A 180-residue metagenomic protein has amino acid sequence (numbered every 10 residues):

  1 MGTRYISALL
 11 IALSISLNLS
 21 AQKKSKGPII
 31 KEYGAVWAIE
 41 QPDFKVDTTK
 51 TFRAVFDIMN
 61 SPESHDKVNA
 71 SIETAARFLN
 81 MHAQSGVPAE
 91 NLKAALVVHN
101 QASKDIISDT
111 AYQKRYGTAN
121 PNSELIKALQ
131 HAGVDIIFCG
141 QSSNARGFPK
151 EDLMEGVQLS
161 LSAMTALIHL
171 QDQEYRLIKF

Functional and structural regions predicted by a protein language model:
M1-K23: Bacterial Sec-dependent N-terminal signal peptides
S7, Q22-E32, Y112-Q113, T118-F180: A cross-taxonomic marker for long C-terminal extensions/tails that follow the last structured domain
K31-F52: N-terminal targeting signals for Sec/Tat export/insertion, comprising classic cleavable signal peptides
D47-E63, I106-T110: Acidic/histidine-rich, surface-exposed loop or edge segments in extracytoplasmic proteins
R53-D57, A94-V98, D135-F138: Structural recognition of the beta-strand scaffold that forms the well-ordered cores of secreted hydrolase catalytic
D57-V68, Q113-R115, G156: Second-shell loop/turn segments in exported
V68-V87: Histidine-anchored nucleotide/phosphate-binding helix
P88-I106: Acidic helix-start/capping segments at beta-turn-to-alpha-helix junctions
